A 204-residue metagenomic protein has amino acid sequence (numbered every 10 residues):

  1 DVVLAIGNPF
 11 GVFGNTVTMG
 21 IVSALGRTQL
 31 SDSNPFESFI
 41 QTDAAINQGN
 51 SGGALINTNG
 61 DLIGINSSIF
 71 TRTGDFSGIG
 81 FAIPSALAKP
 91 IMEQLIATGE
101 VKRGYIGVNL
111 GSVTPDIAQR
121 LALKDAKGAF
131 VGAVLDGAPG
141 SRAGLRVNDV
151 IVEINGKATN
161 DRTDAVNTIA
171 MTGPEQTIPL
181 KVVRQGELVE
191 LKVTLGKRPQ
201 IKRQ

Functional and structural regions predicted by a protein language model:
V2, N8-P9, S68, G156-K157 (+1 more regions): Short, surface-exposed secondary-structure boundary micro-motifs
I6-G20, G26-G52, N57-G99, R103 (+2 more regions): Active-site loop architecture of trypsin-fold serine endopeptidases
N57-T58, L62, L87-Q204: C-terminal recognition in membrane/secretory proteostasis and scaffolding
